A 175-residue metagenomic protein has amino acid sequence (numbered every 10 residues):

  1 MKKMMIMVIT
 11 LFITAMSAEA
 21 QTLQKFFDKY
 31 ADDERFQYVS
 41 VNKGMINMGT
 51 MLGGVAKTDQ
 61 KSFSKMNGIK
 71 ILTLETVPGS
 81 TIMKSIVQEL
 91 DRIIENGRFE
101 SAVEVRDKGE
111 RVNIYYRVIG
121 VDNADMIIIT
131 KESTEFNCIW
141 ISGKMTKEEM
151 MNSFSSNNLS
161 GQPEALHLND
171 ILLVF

Functional and structural regions predicted by a protein language model:
M1-F26: Bacterial Sec-dependent N-terminal signal peptides
E19, M145-F175: C-terminal partner/receptor-binding element of secreted or periplasmic proteins
L23-E89: Early exported N-terminus immediately downstream of N-terminal targeting peptides
D33-F36, S64-I69, N96, D107-G109 (+2 more regions): Extracytoplasmic
Y38-S40, K70-L72, N113-Y115, I127-I129 (+1 more regions): Soluble periplasmic/extracytoplasmic beta-strand elements of cell-envelope proteins
S62, L90, E95, A102 (+2 more regions): Amphipathic, non-transmembrane alpha-helical stretches in extra-cytosolic proteins
L72-I114: Mid-length scaffold segments of soluble, non-membrane domains
I119-M150, F154: A short, solvent-exposed beta-edge/loop patch
